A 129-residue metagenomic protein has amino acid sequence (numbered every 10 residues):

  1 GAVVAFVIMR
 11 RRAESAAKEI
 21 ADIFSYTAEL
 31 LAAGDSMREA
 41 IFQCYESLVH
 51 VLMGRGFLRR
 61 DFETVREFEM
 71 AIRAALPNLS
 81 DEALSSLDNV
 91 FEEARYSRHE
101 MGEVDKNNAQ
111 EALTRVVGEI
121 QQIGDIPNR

Functional and structural regions predicted by a protein language model:
G1-E39, I126-R129: Hydrophobic, helix-length membrane anchors
L30, M37-R129: Membrane-proximal, non-transmembrane interaction modules that couple membrane proteins to downstream assemblies
